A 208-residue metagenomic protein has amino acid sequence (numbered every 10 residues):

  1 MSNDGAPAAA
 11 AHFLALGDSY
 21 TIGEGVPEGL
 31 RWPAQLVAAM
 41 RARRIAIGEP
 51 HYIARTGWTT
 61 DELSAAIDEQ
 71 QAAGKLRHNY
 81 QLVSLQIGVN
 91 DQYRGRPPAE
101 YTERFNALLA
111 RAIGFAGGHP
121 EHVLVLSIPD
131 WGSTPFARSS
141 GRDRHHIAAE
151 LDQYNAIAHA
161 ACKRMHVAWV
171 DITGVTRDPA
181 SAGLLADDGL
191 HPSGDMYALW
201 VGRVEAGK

Functional and structural regions predicted by a protein language model:
M1-T56, E69-R77, A198: Serine-esterase "nucleophile elbow" of acetyl-processing enzymes
E24-G29, A65, G95-A99: Short, solvent-exposed loop/turn segments at secondary-structure boundaries
T60-E62: Subtilisin-like peptidase catalytic core
D68-K208: Alpha-helical cap/lid subdomain in secreted, periplasmic, or secretory-pathway luminal O-acyl-processing enzymes
